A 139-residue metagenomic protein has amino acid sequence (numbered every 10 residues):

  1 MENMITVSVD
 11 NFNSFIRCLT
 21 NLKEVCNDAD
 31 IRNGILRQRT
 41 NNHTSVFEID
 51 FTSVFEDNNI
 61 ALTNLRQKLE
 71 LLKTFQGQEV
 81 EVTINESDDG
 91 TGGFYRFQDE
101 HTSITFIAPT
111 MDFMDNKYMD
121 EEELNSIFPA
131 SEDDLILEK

Functional and structural regions predicted by a protein language model:
M1-N21, C26, D30-K139: DNA polymerase sliding clamps and clamp-related checkpoint/processivity subunits
